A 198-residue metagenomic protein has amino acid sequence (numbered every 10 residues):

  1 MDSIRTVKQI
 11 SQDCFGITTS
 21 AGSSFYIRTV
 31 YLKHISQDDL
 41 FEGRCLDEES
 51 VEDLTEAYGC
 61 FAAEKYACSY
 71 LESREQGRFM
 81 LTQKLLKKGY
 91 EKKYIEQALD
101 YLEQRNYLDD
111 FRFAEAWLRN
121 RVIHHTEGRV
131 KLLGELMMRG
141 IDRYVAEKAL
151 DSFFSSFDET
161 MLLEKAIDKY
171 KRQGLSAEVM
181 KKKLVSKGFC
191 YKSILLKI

Functional and structural regions predicted by a protein language model:
M1-I198: An alpha-helical, amphipathic repeat domain used for nucleic-acid recognition, typified by the mTERF helical solenoid
